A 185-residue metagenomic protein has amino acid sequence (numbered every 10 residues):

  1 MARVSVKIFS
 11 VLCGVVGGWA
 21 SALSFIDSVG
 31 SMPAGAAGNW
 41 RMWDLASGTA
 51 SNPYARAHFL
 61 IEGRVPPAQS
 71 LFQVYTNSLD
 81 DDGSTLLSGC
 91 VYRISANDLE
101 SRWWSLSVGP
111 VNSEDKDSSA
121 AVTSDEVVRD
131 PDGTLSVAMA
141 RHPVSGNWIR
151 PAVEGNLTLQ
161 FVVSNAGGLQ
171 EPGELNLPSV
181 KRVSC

Functional and structural regions predicted by a protein language model:
M1-C185: A compositional/structural signature for long, glycine/proline-rich flexible linkers and loops on extracytoplasmic
